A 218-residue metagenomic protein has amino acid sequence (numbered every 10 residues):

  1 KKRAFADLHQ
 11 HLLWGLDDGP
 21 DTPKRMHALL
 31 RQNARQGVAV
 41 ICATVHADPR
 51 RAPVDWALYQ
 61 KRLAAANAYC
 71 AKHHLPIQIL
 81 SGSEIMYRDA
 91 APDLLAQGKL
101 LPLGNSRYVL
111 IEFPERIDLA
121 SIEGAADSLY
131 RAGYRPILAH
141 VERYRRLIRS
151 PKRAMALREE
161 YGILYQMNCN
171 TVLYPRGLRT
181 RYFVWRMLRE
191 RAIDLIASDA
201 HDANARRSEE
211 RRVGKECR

Functional and structural regions predicted by a protein language model:
K1-L75: An N-terminally biased module of ancient metal coordination in phosphate/nucleic-acid-related enzymes
F5-L8, I41-T44, L80-E84, I137-A139 (+2 more regions): Active-site neighborhood of phospho(di)ester-bond hydrolases with catalytic His/Asp-centered motifs
H11-L13, H46-A47, G82-M86, P114-R116 (+3 more regions): Active-site beta-loop-alpha junctions enriched in small/polar residues
A34, Y130, R158, L188-R189: Non-catalytic positions within long, well-ordered alpha-helices that form the structural scaffold/packing of enzyme
A43-H46, A192-S208: Short acidic/histidine-rich active-site segments
A52-L164: Extended substrate/RNA-proximal surfaces in nucleic-acid metabolism proteins
R211-C217: Conserved small/polar residues in nucleotide/adenosyl-binding loops
